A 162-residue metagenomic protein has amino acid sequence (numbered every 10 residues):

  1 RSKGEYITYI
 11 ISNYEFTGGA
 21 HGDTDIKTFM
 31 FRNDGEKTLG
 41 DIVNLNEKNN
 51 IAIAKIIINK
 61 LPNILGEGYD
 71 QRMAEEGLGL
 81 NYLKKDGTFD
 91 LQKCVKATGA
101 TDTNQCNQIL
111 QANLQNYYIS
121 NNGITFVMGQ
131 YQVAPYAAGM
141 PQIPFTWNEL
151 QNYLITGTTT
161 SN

Functional and structural regions predicted by a protein language model:
R1-N162: Compositionally biased intrinsically disordered regions enriched in Thr/Gly
